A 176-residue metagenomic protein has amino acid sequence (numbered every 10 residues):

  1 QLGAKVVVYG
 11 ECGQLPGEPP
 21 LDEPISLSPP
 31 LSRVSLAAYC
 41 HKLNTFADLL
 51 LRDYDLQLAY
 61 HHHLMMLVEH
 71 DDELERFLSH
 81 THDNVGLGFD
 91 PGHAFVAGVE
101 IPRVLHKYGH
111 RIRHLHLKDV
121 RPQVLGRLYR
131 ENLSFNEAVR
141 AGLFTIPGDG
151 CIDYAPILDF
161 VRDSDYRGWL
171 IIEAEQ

Functional and structural regions predicted by a protein language model:
Q1-G86: Active-site acidic/histidine proton-transfer and metal-coordination neighborhood in alpha/beta enzyme cores
G3, N44, D48, D71-V85 (+1 more regions): Histidine-acidic metal/acid-base catalytic patches
Y9-E11, Y60-L64, L87-H93, L117-D119 (+1 more regions): A cross-domain feature marking catalytic cores of carbohydrate-active enzymes and several ubiquitous metabolic/repair
